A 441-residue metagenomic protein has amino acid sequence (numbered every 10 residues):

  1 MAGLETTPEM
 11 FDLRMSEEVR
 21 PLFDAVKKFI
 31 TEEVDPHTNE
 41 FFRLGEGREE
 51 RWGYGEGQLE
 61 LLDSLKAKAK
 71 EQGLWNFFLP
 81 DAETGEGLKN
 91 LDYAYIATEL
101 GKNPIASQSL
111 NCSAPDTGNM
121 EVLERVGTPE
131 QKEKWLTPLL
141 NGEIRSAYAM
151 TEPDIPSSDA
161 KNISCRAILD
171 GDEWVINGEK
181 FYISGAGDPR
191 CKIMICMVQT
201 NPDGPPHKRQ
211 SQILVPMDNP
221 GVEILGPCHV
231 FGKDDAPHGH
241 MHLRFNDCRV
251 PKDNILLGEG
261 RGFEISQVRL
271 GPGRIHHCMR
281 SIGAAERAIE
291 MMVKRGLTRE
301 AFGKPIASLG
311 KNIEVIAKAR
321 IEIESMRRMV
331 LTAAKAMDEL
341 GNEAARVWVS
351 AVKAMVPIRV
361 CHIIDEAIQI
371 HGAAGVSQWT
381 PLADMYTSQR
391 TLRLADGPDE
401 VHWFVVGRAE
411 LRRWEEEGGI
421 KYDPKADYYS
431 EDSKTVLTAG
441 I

Functional and structural regions predicted by a protein language model:
M1-P104, S113, V126-Q131, P138-E143 (+4 more regions): Alpha-helical interface subdomain recognition
G73, I96-K102, M197-Q199, L214-V222 (+2 more regions): Short Ser/Thr-interspersed hydrophobic loop/turn segments at strand-loop and sheet-helix junctions that line or gate
L88-N90, S158-K161, A186-C191, P205-R209 (+1 more regions): Short glycine/proline-enriched turns and hinge-like loops at secondary-structure junctions
L110-E130, D159: N-terminal glycine-rich flavin-associated loop
G142-T151: A short, Trp-centered hydrophobic/proline-enriched beta-strand micro-motif
N162, P220-R249: Flexible, small-/acidic-enriched active-site or ligand-binding loops
D172-E173, N177-L225: A short core secondary-structure module
D247-E264: Long, acidic (Asp/Glu-rich), low-complexity accessory segments flanking structured domains
